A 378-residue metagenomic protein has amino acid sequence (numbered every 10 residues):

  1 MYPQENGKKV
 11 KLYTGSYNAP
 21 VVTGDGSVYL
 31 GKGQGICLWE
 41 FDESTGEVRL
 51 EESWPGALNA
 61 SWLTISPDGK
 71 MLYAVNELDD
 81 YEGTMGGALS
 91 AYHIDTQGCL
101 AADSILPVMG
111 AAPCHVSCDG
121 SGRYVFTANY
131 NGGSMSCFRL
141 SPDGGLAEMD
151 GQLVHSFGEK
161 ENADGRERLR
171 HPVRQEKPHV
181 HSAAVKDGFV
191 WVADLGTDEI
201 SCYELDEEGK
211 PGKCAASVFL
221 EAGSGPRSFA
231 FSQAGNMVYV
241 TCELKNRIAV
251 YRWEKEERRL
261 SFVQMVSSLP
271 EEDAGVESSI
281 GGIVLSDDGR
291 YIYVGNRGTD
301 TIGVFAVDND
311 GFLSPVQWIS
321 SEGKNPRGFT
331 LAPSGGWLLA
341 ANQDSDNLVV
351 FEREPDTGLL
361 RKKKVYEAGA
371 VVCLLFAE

Functional and structural regions predicted by a protein language model:
Y2-C37, S53-P67, V180-V185: Beta-strand-rich domains and repeat architectures in extracellular enzymes and scaffolds, especially beta-propellers
V21-Q34, Y81-G87, Y130-G133, E176 (+4 more regions): Short, solvent-exposed loop/turn segments at conserved positions within beta-propeller repeat blades
W39-G46, Y92-C99, C137-E148, Y203-K210 (+3 more regions): Short loop/turn segments immediately following beta-strands, especially the blade-tip and inter-blade linker loops
R49-G122: Blade-loop segments of beta-propeller domains
R49-P55, A102-L106, E167-V173, K213-F219 (+3 more regions): A short beta-strand motif characteristic of beta-propeller blades
L58-P67, M109-G120, S156-D187, L220-M237 (+3 more regions): Beta-rich, blade/repeat-based domains predominating in secreted/periplasmic proteins but also intracellular
Q343-V349, R361-E378: Blade-level signature of beta-propeller repeat domains, shared across WD40, Kelch, NHL, RCC1 and BNR/Asp-box propellers
